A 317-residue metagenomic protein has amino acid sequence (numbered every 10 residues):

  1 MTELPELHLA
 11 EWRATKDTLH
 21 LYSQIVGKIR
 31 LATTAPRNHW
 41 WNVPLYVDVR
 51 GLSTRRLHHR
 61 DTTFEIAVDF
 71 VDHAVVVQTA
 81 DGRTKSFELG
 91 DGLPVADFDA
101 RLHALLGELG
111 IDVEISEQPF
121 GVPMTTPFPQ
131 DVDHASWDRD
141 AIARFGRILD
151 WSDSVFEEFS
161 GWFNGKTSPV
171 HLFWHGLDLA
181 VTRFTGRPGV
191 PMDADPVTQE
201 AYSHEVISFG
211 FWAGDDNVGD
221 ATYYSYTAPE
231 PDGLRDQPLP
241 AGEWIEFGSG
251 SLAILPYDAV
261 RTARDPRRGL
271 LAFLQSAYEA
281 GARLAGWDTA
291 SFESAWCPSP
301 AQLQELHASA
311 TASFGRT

Functional and structural regions predicted by a protein language model:
M1, D17, F247-T317: TerminUS-proximal long segments
T2-T63, A285: N-terminal ordered "arm"
V47-M124: Long, hydrophobic/aromatic-enriched structural stretches that serve as scaffold segments
R56-H58, R235-L239, D265-G269: Short conserved micro-motifs at the rims of enzyme active sites and ligand-binding pockets
T62, A67, D97, A213 (+3 more regions): Ser/Thr/Asn(+Pro)-rich, low-complexity disordered segments
H73-F87, F120-D140, A221-Y224, S249-D258: Glycine-rich, often proline-containing surface loops adjacent to acidic residues and nearby aromatics that form
Q130-A213: Aromatic/basic-lined ligand-recognition segments that form π-stacking hydrophobic pockets flanked by Lys/Arg to engage
H204-I254: Low-complexity, glycine/alanine/valine/leucine- and proline-rich hydrophobic stretches
